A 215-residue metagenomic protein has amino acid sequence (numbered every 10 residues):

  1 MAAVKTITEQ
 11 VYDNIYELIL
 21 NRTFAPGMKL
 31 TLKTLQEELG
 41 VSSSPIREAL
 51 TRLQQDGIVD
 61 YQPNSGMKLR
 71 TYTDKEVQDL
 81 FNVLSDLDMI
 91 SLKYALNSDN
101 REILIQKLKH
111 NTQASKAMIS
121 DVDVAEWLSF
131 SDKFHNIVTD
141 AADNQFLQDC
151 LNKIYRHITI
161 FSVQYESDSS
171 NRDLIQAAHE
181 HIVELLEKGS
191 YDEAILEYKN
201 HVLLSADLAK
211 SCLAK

Functional and structural regions predicted by a protein language model:
M1-N97, K210-K215: Short linear motifs at protein or domain termini
E9, D13, S85, E102 (+2 more regions): Amphipathic alpha-helical repeat elements characteristic of tetratricopeptide repeat
L80, I105-L108, W127, S131 (+5 more regions): Hydrophobic packing residues in well-ordered alpha-helices of helical domains and bundles
L80-L96, D132-S169: Hydrophobic, amphipathic alpha-helical faces that serve as interaction scaffolds
D88-A117: Amphipathic alpha-helical dimerization/coiled-coil segments that flank or bridge DNA-binding/regulatory modules
N97, S120, E187-K188: Alpha-helix C-terminal capping/termination sites
K109-K116, R156, V163-K215: C-terminal all-alpha effector/ligand-binding and dimerization domain of prokaryotic HTH-type transcriptional repressors
D121-V122, L208: Short coil/turn linkers that connect adjacent helices within long alpha-helical scaffolds, especially alpha-solenoid
